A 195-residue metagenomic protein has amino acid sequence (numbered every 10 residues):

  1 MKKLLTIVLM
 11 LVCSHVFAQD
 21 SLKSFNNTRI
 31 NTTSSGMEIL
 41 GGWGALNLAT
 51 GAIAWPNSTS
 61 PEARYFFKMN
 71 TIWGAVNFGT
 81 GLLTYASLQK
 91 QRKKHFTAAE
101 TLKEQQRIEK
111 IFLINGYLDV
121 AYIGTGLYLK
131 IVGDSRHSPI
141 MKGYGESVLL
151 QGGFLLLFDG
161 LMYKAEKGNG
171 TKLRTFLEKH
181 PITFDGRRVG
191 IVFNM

Functional and structural regions predicted by a protein language model:
L4-L11, A18-I39, A86, K90-I114 (+2 more regions): Replace "edges of transmembrane helices
L40-F66: Long, highly hydrophobic alpha-helical transmembrane signal-anchor segments
G44-A54, G74-T84, Y122-G126, G152-M162: Helical transmembrane-bundle signal
P61-N77: Loop-to-helix transition at the N-terminal end of transmembrane alpha-helices
